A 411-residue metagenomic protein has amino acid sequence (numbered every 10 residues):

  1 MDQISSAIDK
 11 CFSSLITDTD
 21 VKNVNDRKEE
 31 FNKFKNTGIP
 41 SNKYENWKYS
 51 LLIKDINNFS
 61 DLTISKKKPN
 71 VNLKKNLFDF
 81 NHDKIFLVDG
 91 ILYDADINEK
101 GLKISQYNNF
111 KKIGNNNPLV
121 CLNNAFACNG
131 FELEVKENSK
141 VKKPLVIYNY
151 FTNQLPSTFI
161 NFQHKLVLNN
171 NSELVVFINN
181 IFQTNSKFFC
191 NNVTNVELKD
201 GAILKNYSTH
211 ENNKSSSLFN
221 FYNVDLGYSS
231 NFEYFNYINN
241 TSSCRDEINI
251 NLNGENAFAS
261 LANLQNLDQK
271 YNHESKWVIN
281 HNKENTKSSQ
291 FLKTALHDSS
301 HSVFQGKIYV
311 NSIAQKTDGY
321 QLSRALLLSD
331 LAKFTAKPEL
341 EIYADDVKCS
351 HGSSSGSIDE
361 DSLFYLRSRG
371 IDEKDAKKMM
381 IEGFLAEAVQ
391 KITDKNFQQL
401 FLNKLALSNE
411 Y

Functional and structural regions predicted by a protein language model:
M1-N124, N129: N-terminal amphipathic, basic helical "cap/leader" segment at the start of enzyme domains
K100, Y107-I371, L385-E387, I392-Y411: Conserved beta-strand/loop scaffold segments within soluble protein domains that form the structured core and edges
